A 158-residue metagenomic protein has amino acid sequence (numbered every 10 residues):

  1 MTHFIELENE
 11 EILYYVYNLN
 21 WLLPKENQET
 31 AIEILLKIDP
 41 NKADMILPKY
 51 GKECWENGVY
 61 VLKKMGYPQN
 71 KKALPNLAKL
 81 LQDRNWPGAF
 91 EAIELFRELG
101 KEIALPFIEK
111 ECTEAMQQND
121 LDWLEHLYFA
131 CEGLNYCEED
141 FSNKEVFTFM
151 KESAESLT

Functional and structural regions predicted by a protein language model:
T2-F4, Y17-K37, K49, E56-P68 (+3 more regions): Structural detector for internal amphipathic alpha-helices that build alpha-solenoid repeat scaffolds
T2-Y17, I38-P48, Y67-L80, K101-T113 (+1 more regions): Amphipathic alpha-helical scaffolding segments comprising HEAT/armadillo-like alpha-solenoid repeats
W21, D44-K52, P75-N85, E98-G100 (+2 more regions): Solenoid-like repeat scaffolds
M116-E155: Amphipathic alpha-helical binding modules
